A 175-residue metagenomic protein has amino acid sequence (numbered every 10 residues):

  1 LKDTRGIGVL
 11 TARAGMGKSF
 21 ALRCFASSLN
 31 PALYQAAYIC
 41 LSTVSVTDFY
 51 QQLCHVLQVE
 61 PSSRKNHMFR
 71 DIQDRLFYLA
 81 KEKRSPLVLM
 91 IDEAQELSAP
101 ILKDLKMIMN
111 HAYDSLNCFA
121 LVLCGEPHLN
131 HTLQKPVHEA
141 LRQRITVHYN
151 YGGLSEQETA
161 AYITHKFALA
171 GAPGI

Functional and structural regions predicted by a protein language model:
D3-G8, Q35, S85: Pre-Walker A (Motif I) flank of P-loop NTPase domains
R5-C24: Walker A/P-loop nucleotide-binding motif
I7-A12, A37-Y38, M90: Short hydrophobic/aromatic beta-strand immediately N-terminal to the Walker A/P-loop
A12-A14, E93, L123-H128: A short beta-strand-to-loop transition that corresponds to the Sensor-1 phosphate-sensing loop of AAA+ P-loop ATPases
L33-A36, V44-S63: Conserved NTP-binding/hydrolysis module of P-loop NTPases
N66-E82: Conserved alpha-helical scaffold flanking the Walker A/P-loop in AAA+ ATPase domains
F77, K81-L123, P136: Conserved Walker B catalytic segment
Y78-E82, V122, N130-I175: Helix-loop-helix "sensor" segment of P-loop NTPases
